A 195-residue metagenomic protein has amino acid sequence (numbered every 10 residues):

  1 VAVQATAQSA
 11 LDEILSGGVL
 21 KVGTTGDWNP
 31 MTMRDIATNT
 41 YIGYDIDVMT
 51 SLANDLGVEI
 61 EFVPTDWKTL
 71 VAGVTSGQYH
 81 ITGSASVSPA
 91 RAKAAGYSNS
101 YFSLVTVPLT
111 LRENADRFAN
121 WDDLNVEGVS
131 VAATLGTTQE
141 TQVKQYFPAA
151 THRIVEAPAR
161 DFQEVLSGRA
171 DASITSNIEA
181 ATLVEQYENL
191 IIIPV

Functional and structural regions predicted by a protein language model:
A7-A85, K93: Extracytoplasmic small-molecule ligand-binding "clamshell" domains of the periplasmic binding protein/Venus flytrap
K21-T24, S130-A133, S173: Short, well-ordered beta-strand segments
L52, V74-T75, L124, E164-L166: Hydrophobic residues within well-ordered alpha-helices
E59-D66, A132-A133, A150-P158: Short beta-strand-to-loop elements that line the ligand-binding cleft of bilobed periplasmic-binding protein-like
K68-A72, A85-A94, T141-Q145, L166-V195: A ligand-binding cleft/hinge motif common to bilobed small-molecule-binding domains
G96-T110, V126, E188, P194-V195: Short Pro/Gly-enriched coil loops immediately N-terminal to beta-strands
R112-V129: Flexible hinge/capping segments at coil-to-helix
V131-F147: Secondary-structure junction motif
